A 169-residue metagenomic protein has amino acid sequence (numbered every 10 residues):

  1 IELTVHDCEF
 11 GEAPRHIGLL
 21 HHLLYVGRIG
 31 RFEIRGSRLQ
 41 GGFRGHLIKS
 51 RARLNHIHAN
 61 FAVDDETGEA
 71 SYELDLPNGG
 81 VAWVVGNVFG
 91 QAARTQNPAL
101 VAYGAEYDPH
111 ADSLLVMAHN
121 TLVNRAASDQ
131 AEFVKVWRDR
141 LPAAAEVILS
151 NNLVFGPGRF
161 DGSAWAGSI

Functional and structural regions predicted by a protein language model:
I1-I169: Glycine- and acidic/polar-rich repeat regions and solenoidal domains
